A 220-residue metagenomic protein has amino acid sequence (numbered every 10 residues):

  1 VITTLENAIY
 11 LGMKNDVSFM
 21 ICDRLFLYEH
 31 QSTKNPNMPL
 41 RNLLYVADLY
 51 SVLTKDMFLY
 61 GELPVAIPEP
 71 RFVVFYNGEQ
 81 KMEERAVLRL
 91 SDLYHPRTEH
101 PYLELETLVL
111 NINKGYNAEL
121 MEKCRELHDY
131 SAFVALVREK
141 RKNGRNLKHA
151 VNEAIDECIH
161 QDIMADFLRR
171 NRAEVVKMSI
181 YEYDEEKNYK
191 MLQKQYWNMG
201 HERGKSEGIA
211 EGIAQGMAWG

Functional and structural regions predicted by a protein language model:
V1-W219: Elongated, amphipathic alpha-helical interaction scaffolds
